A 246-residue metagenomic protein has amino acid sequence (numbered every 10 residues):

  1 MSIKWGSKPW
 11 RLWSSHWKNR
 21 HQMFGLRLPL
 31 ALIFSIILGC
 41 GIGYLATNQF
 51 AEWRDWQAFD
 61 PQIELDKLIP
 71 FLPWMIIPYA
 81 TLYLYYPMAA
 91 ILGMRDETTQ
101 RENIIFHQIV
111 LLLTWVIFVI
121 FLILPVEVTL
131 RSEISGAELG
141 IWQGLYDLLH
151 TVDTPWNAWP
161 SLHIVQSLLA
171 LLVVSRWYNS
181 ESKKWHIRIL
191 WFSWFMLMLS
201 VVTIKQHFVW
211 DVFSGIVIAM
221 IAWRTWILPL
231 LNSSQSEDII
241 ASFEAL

Functional and structural regions predicted by a protein language model:
S2-K4, V201, S214-L246: C-terminal "closing" transmembrane helix and its immediate cytosolic amphipathic cap in multi-pass membrane proteins
S2-M88, A245: N-terminal transmembrane-helix/juxtamembrane module of multi-pass inner/ER membrane proteins
L38, T81-Y85, V165-L169, F213-V217: Membrane-embedded alpha-helical segments of multi-pass membrane proteins, especially the transmembrane helices
G41-I42, T114-I120, F192-V202: Aromatic-anchored segments of alpha-helical transmembrane domains
T47-P61, M94-I187, I227, S233-L246: Membrane-interface loops
I63, Y85-A89, L168-V173, F192-S200: Hydrophobic, membrane-inserted alpha-helices
V128, S132-S135, P155-W159, M196-W223: Interfacial helix-loop-helix junctions of multi-pass membrane proteins
